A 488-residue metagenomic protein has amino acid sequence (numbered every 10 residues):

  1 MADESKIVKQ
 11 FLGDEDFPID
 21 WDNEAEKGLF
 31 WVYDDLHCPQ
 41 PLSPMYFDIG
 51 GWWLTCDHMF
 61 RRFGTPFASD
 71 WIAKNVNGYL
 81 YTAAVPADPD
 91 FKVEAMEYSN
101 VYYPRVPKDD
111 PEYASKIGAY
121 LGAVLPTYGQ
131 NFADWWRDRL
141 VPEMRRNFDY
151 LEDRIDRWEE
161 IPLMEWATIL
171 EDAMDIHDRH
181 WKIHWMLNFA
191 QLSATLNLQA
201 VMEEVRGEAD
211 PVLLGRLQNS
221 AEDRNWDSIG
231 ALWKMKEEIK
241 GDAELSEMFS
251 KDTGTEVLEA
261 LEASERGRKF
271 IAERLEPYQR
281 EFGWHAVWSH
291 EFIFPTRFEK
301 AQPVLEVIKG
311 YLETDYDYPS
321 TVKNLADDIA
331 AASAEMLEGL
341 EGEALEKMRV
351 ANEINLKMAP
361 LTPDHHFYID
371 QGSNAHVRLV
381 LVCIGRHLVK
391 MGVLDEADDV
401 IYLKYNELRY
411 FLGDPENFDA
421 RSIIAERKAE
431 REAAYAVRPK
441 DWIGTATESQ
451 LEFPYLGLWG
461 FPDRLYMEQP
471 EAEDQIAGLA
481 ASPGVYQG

Functional and structural regions predicted by a protein language model:
A2-K6, S228, K300, I423-G488: Protease-associated
A2-L361, H365, H376: N-terminal, non-catalytic alpha-helical interaction modules of very large eukaryotic scaffold proteins
Q130, D134, E265-E273, Y311-K323 (+4 more regions): Contiguous hydrophobic segments
L337-D364, S373-C383, L451, G457-G488: C-terminal accessory/binding modules appended to enzymatic or scaffolding proteins
V350, I354-Q450: Extended, domain-scale alpha-helical bundle/helix-rich regions
